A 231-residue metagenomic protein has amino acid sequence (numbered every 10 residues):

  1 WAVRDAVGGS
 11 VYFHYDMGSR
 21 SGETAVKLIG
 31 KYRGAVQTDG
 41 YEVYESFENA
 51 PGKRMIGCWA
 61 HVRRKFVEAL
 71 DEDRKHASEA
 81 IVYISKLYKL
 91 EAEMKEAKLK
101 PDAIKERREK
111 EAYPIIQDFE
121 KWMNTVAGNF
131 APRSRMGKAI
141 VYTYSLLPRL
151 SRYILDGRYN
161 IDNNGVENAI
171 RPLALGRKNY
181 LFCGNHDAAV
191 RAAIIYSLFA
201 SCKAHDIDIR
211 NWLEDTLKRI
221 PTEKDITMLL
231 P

Functional and structural regions predicted by a protein language model:
W1-P231: Catalytic center-proximal scaffold of phosphoryl-transfer enzymes
